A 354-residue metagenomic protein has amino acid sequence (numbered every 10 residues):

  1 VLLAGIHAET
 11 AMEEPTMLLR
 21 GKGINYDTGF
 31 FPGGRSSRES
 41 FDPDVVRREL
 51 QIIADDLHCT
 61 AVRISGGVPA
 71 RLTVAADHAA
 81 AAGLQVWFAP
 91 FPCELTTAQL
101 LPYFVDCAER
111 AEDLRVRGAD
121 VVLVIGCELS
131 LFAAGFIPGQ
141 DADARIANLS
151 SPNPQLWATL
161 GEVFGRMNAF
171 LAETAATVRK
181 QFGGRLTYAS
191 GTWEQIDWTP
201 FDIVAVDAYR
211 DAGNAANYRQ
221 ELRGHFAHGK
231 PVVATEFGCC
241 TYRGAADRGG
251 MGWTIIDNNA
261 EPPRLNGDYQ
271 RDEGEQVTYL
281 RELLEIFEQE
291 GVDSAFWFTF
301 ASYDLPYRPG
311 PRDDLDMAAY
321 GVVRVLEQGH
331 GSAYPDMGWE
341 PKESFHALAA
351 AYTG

Functional and structural regions predicted by a protein language model:
E14-V74: Active-site-adjacent substrate/metal-binding segments within catalytic domains of carbohydrate-active enzymes
R20-Y26, T60-I64, V86-A89, V121-I125 (+4 more regions): Hydrophobic faces of well-ordered beta-strands that scaffold small-molecule active sites in alpha/beta enzyme cores
N25, W297-G354: Aromatic-rich peripheral "rim/lid" segments of glycoside hydrolase catalytic domains that contact and position glycan
R35-I53, L100-A111, S190-E194, V277-L284: Short, acidic/polar
E49-V105, V163-G184: Aromatic-lined substrate-binding rim segments of carbohydrate-active enzymes
E109-F164, Y188-W193, F296: Active-site groove signature of glycoside hydrolases
G139-E162, D247-Q270, A318-E327: A solvent-exposed, charged loop/short amphipathic helix patch at secondary-structure junctions
G165, K180, G184-L186, G191-L265 (+3 more regions): Glycoside hydrolase catalytic-domain groove-lining segments
